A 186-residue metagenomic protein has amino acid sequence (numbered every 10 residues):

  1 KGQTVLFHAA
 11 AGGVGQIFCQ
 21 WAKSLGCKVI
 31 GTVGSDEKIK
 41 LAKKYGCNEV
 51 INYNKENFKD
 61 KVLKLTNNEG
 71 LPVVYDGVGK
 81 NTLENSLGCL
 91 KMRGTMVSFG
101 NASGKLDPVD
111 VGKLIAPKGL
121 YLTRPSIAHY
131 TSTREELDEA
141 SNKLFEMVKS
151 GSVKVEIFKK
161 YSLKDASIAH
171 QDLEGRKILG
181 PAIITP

Functional and structural regions predicted by a protein language model:
K1-P186: Terminal helix/beta-alpha structural elements that buttress the NAD(P)+-binding lobe
